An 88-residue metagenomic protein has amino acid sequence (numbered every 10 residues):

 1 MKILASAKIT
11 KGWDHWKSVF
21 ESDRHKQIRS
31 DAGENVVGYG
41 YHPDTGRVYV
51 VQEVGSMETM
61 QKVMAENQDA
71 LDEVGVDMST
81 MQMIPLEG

Functional and structural regions predicted by a protein language model:
M1-G88: Short S/T/G/P-rich N-terminal loop/turn motif that feeds into the first structured element of a domain
